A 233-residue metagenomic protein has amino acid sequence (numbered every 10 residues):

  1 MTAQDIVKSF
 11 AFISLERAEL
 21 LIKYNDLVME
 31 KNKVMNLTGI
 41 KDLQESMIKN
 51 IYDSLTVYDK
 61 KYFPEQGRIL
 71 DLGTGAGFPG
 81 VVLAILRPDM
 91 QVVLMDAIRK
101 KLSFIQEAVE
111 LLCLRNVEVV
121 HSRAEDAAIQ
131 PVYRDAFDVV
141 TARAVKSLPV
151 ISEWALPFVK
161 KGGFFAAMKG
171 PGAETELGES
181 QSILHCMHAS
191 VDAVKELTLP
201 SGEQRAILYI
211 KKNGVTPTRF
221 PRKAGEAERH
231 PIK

Functional and structural regions predicted by a protein language model:
M1-L70, K100-V117, G225: Class I SAM-dependent transferase core
K41, H121-R123, A193-K195: Short loop/edge segments at beta-strand edges and connector loops that shape dinucleotide/nucleotide cofactor-binding
L55-K146, S152: Conserved SAM/SAH cofactor-binding pocket of Class I
R87, V159-K161: Helix-to-beta-strand junctions that scaffold the AdoMet/dcAdoMet cofactor pocket in Class I SAM-dependent enzymes
K101-S103, A173, L177: Short alpha-helix immediately C-terminal to the canonical SAM-binding loop
E125, S147, G170-E174, T198: Short "lid" loop at the C-terminus of a central beta-strand within the Rossmann-like core of SAM-dependent
G162-G172: Conserved beta-strand signature within the Rossmann-like core of class I S-adenosyl-L-methionine
G178-K233: SAM/dcSAM-binding transferase cores
